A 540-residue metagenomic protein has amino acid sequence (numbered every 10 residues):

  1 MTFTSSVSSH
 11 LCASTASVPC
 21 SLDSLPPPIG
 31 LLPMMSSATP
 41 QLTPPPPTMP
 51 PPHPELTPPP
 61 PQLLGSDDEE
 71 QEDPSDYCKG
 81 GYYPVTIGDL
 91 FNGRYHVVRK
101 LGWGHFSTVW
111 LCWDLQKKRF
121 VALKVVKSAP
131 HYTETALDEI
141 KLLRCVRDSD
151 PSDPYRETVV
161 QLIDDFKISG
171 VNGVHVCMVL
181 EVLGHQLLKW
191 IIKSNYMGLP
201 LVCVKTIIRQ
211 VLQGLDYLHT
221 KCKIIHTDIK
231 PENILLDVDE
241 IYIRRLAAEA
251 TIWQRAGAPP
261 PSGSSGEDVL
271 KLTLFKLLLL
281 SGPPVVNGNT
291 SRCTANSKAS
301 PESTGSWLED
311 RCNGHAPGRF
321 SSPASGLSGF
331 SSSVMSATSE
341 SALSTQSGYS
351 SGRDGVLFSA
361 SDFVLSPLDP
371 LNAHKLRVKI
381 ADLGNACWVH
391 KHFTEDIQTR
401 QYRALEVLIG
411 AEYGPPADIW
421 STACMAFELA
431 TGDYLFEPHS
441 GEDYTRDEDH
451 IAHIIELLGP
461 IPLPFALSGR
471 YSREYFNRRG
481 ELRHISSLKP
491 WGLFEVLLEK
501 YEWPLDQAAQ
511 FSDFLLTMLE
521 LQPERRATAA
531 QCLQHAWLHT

Functional and structural regions predicted by a protein language model:
T2-T540: Intrinsically disordered, low-complexity regulatory segments of kinases
